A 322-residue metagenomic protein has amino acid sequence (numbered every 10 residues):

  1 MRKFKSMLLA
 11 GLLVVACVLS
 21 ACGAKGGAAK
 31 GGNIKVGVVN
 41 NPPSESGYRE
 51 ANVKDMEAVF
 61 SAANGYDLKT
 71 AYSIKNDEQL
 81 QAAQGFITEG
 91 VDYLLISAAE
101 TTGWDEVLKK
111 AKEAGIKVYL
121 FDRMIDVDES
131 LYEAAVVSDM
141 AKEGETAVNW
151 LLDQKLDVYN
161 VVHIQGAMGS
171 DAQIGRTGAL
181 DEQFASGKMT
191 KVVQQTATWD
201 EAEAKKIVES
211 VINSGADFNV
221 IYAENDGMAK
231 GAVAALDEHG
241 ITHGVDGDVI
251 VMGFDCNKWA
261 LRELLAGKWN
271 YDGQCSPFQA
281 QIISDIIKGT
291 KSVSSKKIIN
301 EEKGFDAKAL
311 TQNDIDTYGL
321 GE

Functional and structural regions predicted by a protein language model:
M1-K35, S61-A62, K109-I116, D316-E322: Short, low-complexity disordered leader/linker segments with a strong preference for bacterial N-terminal type II
K30-G32, Q79, A135-V161, E203-K205 (+2 more regions): Hydrophobic alpha-helical segments within soluble ligand-binding/sensing domains
G32, I164, M168, A172 (+2 more regions): Hinge/cleft segment of the Venus flytrap/periplasmic-binding protein
K35-D55, V59-A63, L68-G85, S97-T101 (+2 more regions): Extracytoplasmic "Venus flytrap"
G47-A62, E143-A147, D171-M189, I207 (+1 more regions): Short, solvent-exposed amphipathic alpha-helices that sit in or adjacent to ligand/effector-binding or catalytic
T70-Y72, V127-W150, I164, Q194 (+1 more regions): Short beta-strand elements at the ligand-binding edges of bilobed clamshell
T88-K112, L180, A197-R262: Hydrophobic alpha-helical
T102-K142, N257-L265: Flexible loop/hinge segments that line or gate small-molecule binding clefts
